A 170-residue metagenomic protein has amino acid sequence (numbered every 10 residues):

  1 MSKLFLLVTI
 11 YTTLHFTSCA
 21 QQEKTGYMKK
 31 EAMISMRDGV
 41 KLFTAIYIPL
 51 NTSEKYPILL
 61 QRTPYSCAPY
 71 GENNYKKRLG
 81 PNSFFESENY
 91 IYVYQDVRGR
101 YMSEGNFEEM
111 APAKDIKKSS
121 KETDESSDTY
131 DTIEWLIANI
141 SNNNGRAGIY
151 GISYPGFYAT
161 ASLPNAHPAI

Functional and structural regions predicted by a protein language model:
M1-E23: Bacterial Sec-dependent N-terminal signal peptides
Q22-E54: N-terminal cap/lid segment of alpha/beta-hydrolase-fold proteins
M33, Q61, R146: Conserved beta-strand positions that form and line the central face of beta-propeller blades
G39, G99, G151, P155: Conserved G/P- and acidic residue-centered "switch" motifs that form tight phosphate/ATP-binding loops in soluble
T44-Y47, R62, Q95, Y150-I152: Generic beta-strand/beta-sheet core signal
I46, K77-G80, G156-A161: Short alpha-helical segments and helix-capping/turn motifs at coil-helix boundaries
T52-I58, A68, E134-I170: Primarily recognizes the serine-hydrolase "nucleophile elbow" in alpha/beta-hydrolase and SGNH/GDSL folds
K55-A138: Cap/lid segment of the alpha/beta-hydrolase catalytic domain
